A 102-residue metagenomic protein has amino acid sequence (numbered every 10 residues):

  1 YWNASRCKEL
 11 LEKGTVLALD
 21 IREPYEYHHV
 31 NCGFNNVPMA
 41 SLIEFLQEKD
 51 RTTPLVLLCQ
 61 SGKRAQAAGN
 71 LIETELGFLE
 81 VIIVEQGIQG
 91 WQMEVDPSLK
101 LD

Functional and structural regions predicted by a protein language model:
Y1-L17, I21-P54, K63-D102: Rhodanese-like catalytic fold shared by cysteine-dependent sulfurtransferases and DSP/PTP-type phosphatases
L58-C59: Short, surface-exposed ligand- or partner-binding patches at beta-edge/loop junctions that are enriched in aromatics
